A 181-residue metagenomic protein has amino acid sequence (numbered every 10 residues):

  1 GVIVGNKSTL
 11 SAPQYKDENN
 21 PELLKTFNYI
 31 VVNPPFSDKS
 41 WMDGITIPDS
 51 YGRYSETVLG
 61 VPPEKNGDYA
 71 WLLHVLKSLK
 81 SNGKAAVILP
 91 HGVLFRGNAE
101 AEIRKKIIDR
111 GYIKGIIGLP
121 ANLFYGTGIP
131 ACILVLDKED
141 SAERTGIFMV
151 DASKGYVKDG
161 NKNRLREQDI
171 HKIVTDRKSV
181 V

Functional and structural regions predicted by a protein language model:
G1-K7: Conserved SAM-binding strand-loop segment of SAM-dependent methyltransferases
T9-S11, K16, N20-V181: A conserved structural/catalytic subdomain of Rossmann-like adenosyl-cofactor enzymes
